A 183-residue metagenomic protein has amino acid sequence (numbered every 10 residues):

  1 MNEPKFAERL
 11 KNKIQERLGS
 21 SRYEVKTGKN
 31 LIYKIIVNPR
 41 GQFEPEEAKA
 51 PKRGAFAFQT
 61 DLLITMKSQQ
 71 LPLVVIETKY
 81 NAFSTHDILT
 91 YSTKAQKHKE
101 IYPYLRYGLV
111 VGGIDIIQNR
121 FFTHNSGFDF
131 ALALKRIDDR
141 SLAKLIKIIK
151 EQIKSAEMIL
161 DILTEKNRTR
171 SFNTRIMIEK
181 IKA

Functional and structural regions predicted by a protein language model:
M1-P51: Acidic-basic catalytic patches of nuclease active cores, encompassing PD-(D/E)XK and other metal-cofactor nuclease
N2-A7, A55-F56, F83-D87: Phosphate/oxyanion-binding active-site loops and adjacent basic polyanion-contact surfaces
Q42-A55, V75-A82: Acidic/glycine-enriched edge-of-secondary-structure segments
A55-V74: Active-site beta-strand-loop-beta-strand hairpin of nuclease catalytic cores that positions key catalytic residues
L63, E77, A133-K135: Residues in well-ordered beta-strands of folded domains
L71, T78-S126, A131: Catalytic cores of nucleic-acid endonucleases
G108-A183: Domain-level recognition of nuclease-like catalytic cores that cleave nucleotide substrates
